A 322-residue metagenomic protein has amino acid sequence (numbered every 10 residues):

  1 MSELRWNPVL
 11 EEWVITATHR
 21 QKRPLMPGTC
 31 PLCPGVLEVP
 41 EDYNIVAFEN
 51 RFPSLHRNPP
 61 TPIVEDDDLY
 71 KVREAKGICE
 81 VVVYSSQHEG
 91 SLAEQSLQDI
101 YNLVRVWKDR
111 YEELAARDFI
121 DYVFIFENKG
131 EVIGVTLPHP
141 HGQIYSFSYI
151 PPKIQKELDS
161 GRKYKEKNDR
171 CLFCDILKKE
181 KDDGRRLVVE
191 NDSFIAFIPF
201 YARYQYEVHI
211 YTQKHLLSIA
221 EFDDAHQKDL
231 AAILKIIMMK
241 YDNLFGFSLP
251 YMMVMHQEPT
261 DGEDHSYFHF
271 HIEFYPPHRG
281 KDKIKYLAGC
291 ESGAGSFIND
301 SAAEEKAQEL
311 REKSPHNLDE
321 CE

Functional and structural regions predicted by a protein language model:
M1-H139, Y145-L217, M239, P250-Y251 (+1 more regions): Active-site microenvironments that recognize anionic phosphate/pyrophosphate groups
L217-H226, L230-L234: A contiguous, surface-exposed recognition patch within enzymatic or periplasmic domains that forms
D229-S248: Extended C-terminal subregions enriched in glycine
M253-Q257: Acidic/histidine-rich, metal-coordinating catalytic segments
